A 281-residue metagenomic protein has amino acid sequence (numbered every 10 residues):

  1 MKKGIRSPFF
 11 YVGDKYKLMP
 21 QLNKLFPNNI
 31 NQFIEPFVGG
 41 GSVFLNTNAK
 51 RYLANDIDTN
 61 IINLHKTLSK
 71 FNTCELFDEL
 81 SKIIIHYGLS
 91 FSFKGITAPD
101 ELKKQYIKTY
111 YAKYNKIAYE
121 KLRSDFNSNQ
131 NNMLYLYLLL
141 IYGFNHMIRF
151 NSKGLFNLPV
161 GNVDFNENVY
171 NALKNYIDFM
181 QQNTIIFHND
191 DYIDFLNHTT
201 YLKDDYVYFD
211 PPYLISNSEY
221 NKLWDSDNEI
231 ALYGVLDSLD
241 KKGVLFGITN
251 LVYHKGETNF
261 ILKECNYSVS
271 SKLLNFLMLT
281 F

Functional and structural regions predicted by a protein language model:
M1-F37, S42-V43, T47: S-adenosyl-L-methionine
L22, F33-T47, R51-T59, Y137 (+5 more regions): Conserved proline-anchored active-site loop of SAM-dependent methyltransferases that bridges a beta-strand
L45-T47, L64, T199, N217-N221 (+1 more regions): A short acidic (Asp/Glu
K50-Q182: Class I S-adenosyl-L-methionine-dependent methyltransferase module
I57, F179-I193, W224-D227: Adenosine-cofactor binding site in Rossmann-like domains, unifying the SAM/SAH pocket of S-adenosylmethionine-dependent
F150-D164, Y213-A231: Mobile active-site "lid"/loop adjacent to the S-adenosyl-L-methionine
A172-I186, V235-F246: A structural motif corresponding to the C-terminal end of an alpha-helix and its immediate exit/capping segment
L214, N221-F281: Long, positively charged, glycine-interspersed low-complexity recognition regions
